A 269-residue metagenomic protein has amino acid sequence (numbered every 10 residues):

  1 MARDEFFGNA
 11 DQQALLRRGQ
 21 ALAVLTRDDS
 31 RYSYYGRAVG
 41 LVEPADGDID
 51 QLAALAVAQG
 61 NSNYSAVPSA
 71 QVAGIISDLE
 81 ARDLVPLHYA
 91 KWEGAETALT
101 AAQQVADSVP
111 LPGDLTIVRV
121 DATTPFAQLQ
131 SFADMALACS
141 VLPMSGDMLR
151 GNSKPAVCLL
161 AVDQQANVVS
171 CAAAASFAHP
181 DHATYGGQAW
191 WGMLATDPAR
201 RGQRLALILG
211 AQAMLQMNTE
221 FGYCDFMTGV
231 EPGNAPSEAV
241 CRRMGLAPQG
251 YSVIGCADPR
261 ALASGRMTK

Functional and structural regions predicted by a protein language model:
M1-A70, C171-L194: Conserved donor-binding loop and adjoining core beta-sheet/short helix segment in diverse acyl/aminoacyl transferases
A2-F7, Q103-M144, M267-K269: Short amphipathic alpha-helix that is part of the acyltransferase structural core
G40-L115: Acyl-donor-binding surface of acyltransferase catalytic domains
A45-A56, M193-T196, G202-M217, E238-R243: Conserved acetyl-CoA-binding loop-helix of GNAT-fold acetyltransferases
Q59-A70, M217-G229: Conserved GNAT acetyl-CoA-binding A-motif
Q71-P86, L207, P232-G250, T268: Conserved active-site alpha-helix within GNAT-family acetyltransferase domains
V85-E96, G229, G245-L262: Conserved catalytic-core motifs of GNAT/GCN5-like acyltransferases
L137-T196: A conserved beta-strand-loop-helix scaffold within acyl/acetyltransferase catalytic domains
